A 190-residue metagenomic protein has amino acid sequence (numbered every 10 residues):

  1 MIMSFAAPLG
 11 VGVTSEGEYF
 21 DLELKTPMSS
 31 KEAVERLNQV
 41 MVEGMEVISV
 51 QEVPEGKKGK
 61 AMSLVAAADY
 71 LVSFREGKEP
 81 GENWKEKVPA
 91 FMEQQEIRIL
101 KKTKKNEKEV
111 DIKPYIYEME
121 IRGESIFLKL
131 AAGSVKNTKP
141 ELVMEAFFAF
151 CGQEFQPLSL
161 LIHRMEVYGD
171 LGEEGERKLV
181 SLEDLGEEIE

Functional and structural regions predicted by a protein language model:
M1-K25, K58: Short, charge-patterned binding micro-sites
G12-E16, S63-V65, I121-G123: Short, flexible turn/loop "capping" segments at secondary-structure junctions
E18-L22, A66-E76: Short glycine-/aliphatic-rich beta-strand segments at the starts of folded cytosolic domains
K25-S30, G77-P80, G133: Helix N-cap motif at beta-to-alpha junctions
S30-M41, N83-Q94, V143-M144: Short amphipathic alpha-helices in soluble, non-transmembrane regions that often serve as interface/regulatory elements
E46-K57: Acidic, low-complexity central loop/insert segments
L71-K108: A contiguous pocket-lining binding segment that forms or flanks enzyme active sites
Q94-E190: Core RNA-modification/binding signature centered on pseudouridine synthases
